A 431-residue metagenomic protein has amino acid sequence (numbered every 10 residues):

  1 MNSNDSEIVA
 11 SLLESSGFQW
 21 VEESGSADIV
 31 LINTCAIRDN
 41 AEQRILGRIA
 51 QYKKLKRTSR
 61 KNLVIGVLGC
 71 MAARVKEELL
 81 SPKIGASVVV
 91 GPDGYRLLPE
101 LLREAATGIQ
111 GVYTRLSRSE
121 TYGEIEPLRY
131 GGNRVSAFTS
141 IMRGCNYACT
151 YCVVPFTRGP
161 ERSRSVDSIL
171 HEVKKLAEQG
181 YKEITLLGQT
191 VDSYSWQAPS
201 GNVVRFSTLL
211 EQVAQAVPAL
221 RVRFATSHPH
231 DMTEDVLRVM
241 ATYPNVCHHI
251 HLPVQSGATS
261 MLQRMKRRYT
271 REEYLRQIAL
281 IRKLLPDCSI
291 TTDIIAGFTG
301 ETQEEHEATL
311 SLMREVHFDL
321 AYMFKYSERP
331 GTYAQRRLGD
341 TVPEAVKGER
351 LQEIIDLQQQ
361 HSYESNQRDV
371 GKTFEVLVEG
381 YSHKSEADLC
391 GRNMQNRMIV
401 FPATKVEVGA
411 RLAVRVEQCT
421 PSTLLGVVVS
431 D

Functional and structural regions predicted by a protein language model:
M1-Y194, R205, D235, M240 (+5 more regions): Proteins enriched for Cys/Gly/acidic motifs involved in redox and nucleic-acid/cofactor modification
N62-G69, R74, E178-E304, R314: Conserved SAM/AdoMet-binding glycine-rich loop
S117, G144, Q189, S227 (+5 more regions): Generic beta-structure capping elements
G131-V135, C145-Y147, V246, S256 (+5 more regions): Short flexible coil/turn linkers enriched for glycine and charged/polar residues that connect secondary-structure
C149, I169, L186, F224 (+7 more regions): Conserved, mostly hydrophobic/aromatic
R264, A321, F401-P402: Thr-Gly-centered strand-to-loop micro-motif
A334-D431: Terminal RNA-binding accessory module
